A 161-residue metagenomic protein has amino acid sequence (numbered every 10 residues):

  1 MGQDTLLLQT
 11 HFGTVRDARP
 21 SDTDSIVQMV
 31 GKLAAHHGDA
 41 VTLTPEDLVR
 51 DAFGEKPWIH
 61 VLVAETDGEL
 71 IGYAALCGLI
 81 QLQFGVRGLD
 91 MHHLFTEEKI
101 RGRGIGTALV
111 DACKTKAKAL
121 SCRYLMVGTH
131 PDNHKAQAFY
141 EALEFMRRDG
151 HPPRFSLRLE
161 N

Functional and structural regions predicted by a protein language model:
M1-L8: Short acidic N-proximal helix/loop "leader" segments that mark the beginning of a domain or an inter-domain linker
Q9-G13, D17-S21, S25-V86, H92 (+4 more regions): Acetyl-CoA-dependent GNAT
R19-D22, E97, N133: Acidic/polar helix N-cap motif
L94-R101: A short, internal acetyl-CoA/4′-phosphopantetheine-binding micro-motif in the GNAT/acyltransferase core
G102-T115, A138, A142: Conserved acetyl-CoA-binding loop-helix of GNAT-fold acetyltransferases
A117-G128: Conserved GNAT acetyl-CoA-binding A-motif
M126-A136, S156-E160: Conserved beta-strand-loop-alpha-helix junction that forms the acyl-donor binding cleft
